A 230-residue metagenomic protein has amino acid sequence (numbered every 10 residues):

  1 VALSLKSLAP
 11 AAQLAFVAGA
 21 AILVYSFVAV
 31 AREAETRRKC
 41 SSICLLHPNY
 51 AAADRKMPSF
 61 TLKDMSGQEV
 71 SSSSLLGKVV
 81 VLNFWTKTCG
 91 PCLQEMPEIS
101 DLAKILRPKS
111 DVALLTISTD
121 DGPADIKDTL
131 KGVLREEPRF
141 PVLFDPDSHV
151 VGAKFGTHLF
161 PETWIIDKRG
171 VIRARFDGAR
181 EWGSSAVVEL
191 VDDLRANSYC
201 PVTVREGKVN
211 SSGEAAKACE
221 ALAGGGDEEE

Functional and structural regions predicted by a protein language model:
A2-V17: N-terminal Sec-pathway targeting helices
Q13-F27: Hydrophobic membrane-insertion alpha-helices, especially the h-region of bacterial N-terminal signal peptides
L23-S59, L76, D128-K131, C200-E230: N-proximal helix/coil linker or "cap" segments that precede and/or mark the start of modular domains
V70-S71, R173: Generic structural signal for well-ordered beta-strand positions
S71-L93: Short active-site neighborhood of thiol/selenol oxidoreductases, capturing the structured segment around
V79-V80, V112, P161: Alpha/beta-hydrolase fold active-site loops
L93-E136, L143-A153, E189, V204 (+2 more regions): Structural microenvironment flanking redox-active thiols in thiol-disulfide oxidoreductases
G132-R139, F144-D193, R205: Thiol/disulfide oxidoreductase modules built on the thioredoxin-like
